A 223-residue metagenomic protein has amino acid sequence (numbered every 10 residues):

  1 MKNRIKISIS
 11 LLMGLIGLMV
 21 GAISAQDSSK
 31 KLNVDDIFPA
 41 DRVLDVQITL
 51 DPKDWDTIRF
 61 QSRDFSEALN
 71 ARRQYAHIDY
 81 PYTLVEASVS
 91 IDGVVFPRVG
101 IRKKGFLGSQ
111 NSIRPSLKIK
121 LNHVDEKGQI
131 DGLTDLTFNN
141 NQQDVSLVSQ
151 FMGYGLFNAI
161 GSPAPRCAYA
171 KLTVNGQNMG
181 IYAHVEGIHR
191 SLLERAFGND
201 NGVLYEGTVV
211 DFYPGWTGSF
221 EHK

Functional and structural regions predicted by a protein language model:
M1-K6: Positively charged n-region of N-terminal signal peptides that target proteins for export
S10-M19: Bacterial N-terminal signal peptides
S24-K223: Phosphate/dinucleotide-binding and metal-coordinating scaffold of catalytic cores in nucleotide-dependent enzymes
